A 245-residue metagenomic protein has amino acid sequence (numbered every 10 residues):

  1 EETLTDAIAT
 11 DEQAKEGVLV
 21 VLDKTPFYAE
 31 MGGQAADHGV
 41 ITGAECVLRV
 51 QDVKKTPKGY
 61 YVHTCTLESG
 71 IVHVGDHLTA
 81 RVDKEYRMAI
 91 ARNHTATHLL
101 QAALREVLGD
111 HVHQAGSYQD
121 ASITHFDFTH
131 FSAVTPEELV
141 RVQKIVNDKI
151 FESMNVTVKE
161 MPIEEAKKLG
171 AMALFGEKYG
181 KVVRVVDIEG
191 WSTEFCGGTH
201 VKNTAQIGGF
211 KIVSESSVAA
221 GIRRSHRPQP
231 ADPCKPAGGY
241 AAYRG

Functional and structural regions predicted by a protein language model:
E1-G245: A glycine- and charged-residue-rich anion-binding loop/surface
